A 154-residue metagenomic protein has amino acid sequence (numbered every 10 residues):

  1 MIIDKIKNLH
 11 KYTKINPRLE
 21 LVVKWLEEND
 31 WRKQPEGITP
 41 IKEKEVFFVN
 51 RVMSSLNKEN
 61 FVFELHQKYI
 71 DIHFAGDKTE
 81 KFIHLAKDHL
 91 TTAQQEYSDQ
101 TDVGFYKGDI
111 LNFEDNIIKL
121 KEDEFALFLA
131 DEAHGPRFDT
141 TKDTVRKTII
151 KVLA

Functional and structural regions predicted by a protein language model:
I2-V49, V62-L65: A short, N-terminal "cap"/entry segment at the start of jelly-roll beta-barrel domains of the cupin/DSBH fold
Y12, E20-K24, T92-Q95, T101-F105 (+2 more regions): Compositionally biased, non-globular sequence tracts
F48-H66, G76-T92, A130: Conserved short histidine dyad/triad with adjacent acidic residue
Q67-K81, A86, Y97-G108, K151-V152: Short, conserved beta-strand element in jelly-roll/cupin
G76, A130-E132, F138, K151-A154: Short, structured patches in soluble enzyme cores that scaffold and shape functional sites
I118-R137: Conserved metal-binding segment of the jelly-roll/cupin
F125-L127, K142-A154: A short hydrophobic beta-strand segment most commonly corresponding to one strand of the jelly-roll/cupin
